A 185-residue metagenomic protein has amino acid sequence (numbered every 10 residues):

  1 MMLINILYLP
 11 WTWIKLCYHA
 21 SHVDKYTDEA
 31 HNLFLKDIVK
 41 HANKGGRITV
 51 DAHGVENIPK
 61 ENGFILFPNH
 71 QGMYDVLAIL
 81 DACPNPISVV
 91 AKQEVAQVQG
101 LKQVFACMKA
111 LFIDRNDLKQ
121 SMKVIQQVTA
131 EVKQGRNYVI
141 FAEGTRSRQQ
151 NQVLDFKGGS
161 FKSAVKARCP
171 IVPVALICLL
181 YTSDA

Functional and structural regions predicted by a protein language model:
M1-R47: N-terminal membrane-anchoring alpha-helices
T12-A20, H31-N32, G45-G46, K60-L118: Catalytic core of membrane glycerolipid acyltransferases/transacylases, capturing the structured, soluble-facing
V55-I58: Glycine-rich helix-loop-beta junction characteristic of Rossmann-like nucleotide cofactor-binding loops
N62-L66, Q126-A167: Conserved Motif II region of HX4D acyltransferases
H70, A142-G144, V174-L180: Short secondary-structure boundary segments
L118-Q126: Structural motif
Y181-A185: Conserved small/polar residues in nucleotide/adenosyl-binding loops
